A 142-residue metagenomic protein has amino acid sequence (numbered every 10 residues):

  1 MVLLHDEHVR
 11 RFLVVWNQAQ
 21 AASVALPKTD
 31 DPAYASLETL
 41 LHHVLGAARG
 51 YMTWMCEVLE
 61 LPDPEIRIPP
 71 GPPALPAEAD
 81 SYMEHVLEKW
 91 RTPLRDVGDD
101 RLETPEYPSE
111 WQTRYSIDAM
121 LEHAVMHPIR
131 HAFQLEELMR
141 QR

Functional and structural regions predicted by a protein language model:
V2, V24-P69, Y107-R142: Short, contiguous alpha-helical
V2-Q18, W54, P70-P105, Y115-I129 (+1 more regions): Acidic/histidine-rich alpha-helical segments that form the ligand environment of transition-metal centers
